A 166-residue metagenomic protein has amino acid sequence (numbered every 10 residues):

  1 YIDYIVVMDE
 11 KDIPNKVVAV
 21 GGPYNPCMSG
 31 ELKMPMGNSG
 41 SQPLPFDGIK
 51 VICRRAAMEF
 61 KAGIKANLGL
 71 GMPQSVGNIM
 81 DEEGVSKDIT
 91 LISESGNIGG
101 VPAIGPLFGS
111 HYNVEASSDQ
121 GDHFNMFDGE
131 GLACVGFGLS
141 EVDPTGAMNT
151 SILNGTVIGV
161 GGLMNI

Functional and structural regions predicted by a protein language model:
Y1-G37, K50, G100-I166: Conserved phosphate- and dinucleotide-binding cores of soluble alpha/beta proteins, encompassing both enzyme active
M34-Q120: N-terminal active-site beta-alpha-beta segment that forms phosphate/nucleotide-binding and substrate-recognition loops
